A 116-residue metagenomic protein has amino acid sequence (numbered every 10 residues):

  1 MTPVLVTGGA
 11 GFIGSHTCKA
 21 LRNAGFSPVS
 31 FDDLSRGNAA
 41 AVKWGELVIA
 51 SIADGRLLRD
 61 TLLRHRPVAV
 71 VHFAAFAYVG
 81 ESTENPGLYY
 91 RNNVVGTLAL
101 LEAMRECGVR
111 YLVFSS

Functional and structural regions predicted by a protein language model:
M1-S116: N-terminal Rossmann-like NAD(P)+-binding domain of SDR-like oxidoreductases, especially those catalyzing
